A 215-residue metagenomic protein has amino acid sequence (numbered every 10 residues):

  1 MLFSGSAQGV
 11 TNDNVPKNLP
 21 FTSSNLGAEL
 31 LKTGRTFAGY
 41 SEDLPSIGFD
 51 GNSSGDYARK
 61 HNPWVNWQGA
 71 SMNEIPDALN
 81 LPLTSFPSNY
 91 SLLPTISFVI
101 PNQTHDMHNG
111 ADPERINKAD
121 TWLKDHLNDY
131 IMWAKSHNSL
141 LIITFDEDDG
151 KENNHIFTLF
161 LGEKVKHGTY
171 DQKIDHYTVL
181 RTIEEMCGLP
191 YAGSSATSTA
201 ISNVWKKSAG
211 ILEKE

Functional and structural regions predicted by a protein language model:
M1-E215: Flexible, surface-exposed loop/gating regions in the mature catalytic domains of secreted/periplasmic hydrolases
